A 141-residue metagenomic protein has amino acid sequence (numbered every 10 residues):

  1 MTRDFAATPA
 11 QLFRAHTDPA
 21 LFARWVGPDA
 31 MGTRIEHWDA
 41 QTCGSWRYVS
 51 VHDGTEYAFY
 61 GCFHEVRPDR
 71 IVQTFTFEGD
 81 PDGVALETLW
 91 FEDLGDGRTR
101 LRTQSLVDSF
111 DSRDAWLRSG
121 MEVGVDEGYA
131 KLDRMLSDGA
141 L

Functional and structural regions predicted by a protein language model:
M1, A20-E56: Short beta-edge strand/loop motif at the mouth of beta-sheet-based domains
T2, F13, V49, T74 (+1 more regions): Beta-strand residues in well-ordered beta-sheet regions across diverse protein folds
R3, I35-W38, F59-H64, F75 (+1 more regions): Hydrophobic/aromatic beta-strand elements that line small-molecule binding cavities or substrate pockets in beta-rich
A7-R24: Amphipathic alpha-helical segments
P9-A10, Q41, H64-R70, F91-R100: A short, structured loop/turn motif at beta-sheet edges
H16, V26, S50, F75 (+1 more regions): Short, flexible helix/strand-to-coil boundary loops that buttress conserved ligand/catalytic motifs in alpha/beta
I35, R134-L141: Short, highly charged C-terminal tails/helix-capping segments
V72, T76-D126: Beta-strand/loop substructures that line and gate deep hydrophobic ligand-binding cavities in soluble
